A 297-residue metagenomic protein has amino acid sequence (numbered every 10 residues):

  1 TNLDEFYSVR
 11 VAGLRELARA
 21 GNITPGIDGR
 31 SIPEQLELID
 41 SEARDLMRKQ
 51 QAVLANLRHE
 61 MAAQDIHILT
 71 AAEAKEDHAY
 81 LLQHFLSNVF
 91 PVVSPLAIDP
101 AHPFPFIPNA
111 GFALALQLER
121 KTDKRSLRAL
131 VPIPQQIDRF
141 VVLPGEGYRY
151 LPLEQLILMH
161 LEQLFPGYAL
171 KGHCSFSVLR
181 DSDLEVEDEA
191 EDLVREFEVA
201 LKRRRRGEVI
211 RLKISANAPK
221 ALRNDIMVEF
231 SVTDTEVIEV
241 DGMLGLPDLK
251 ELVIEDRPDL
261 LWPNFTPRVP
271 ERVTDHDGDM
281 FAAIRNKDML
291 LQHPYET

Functional and structural regions predicted by a protein language model:
T1-T297: N-terminal localization/anchoring segments of enzymes in phospholipid and broader phosphate metabolism
